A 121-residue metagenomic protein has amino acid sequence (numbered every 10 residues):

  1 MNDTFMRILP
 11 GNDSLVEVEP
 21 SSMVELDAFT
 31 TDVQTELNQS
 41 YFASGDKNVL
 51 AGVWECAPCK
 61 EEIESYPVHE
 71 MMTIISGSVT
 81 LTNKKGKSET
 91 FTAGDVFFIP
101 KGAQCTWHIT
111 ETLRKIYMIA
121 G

Functional and structural regions predicted by a protein language model:
M1-N48: A short, N-terminal "cap"/entry segment at the start of jelly-roll beta-barrel domains of the cupin/DSBH fold
L37, L50-G52, E70, I75 (+2 more regions): A generic structural signal for short beta-strands and their flanking turns/coil linkers
S40-A43, K47-Y66, P100-K101: Conserved short histidine dyad/triad with adjacent acidic residue
I63, L81, K115-Y117: Short hydrophobic/aromatic-rich beta-strand segments that constitute the beta-sheet cores of beta-sandwich/beta-barrel
S65-L81: Short, conserved beta-strand element in jelly-roll/cupin
K85-K101: Short acidic-glycine-tyrosine-enriched beta hairpin
C105-H108: Short, exposed beta-strand-loop hairpins at the edges of beta-sheets in extracellular/periplasmic proteins
E111-G121: A short hydrophobic beta-strand segment most commonly corresponding to one strand of the jelly-roll/cupin
